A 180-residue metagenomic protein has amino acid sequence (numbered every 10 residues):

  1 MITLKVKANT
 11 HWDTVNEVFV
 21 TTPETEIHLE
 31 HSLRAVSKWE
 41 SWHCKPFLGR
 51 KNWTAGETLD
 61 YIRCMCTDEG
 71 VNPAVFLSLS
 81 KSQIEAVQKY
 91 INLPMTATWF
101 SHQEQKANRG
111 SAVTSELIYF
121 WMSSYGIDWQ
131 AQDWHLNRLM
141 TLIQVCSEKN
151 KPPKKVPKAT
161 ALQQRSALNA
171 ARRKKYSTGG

Functional and structural regions predicted by a protein language model:
M1-F47, W53, T67-K155: An amphipathic, hydrophobic-aromatic interaction surface with interspersed Lys/Arg that forms lipid/phosphate-bearing
E57-T58: Acidic/histidine-rich catalytic cores and adjacent linkers of DNA breakage/strand-transfer/modification proteins
Y61-M65: Surface-facing alpha-helical segments and adjacent helix-coil boundary elements at the starts of domains
W134, L142-G180: Alpha-helical oligomerization segments
